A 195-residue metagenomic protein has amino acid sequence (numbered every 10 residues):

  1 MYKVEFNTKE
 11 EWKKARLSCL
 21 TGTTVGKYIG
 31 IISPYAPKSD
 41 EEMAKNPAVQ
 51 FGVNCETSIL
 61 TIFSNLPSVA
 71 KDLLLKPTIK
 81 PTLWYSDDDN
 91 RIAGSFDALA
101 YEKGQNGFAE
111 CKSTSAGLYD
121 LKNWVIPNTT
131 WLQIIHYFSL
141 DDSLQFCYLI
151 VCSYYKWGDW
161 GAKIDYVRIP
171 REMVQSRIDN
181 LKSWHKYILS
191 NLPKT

Functional and structural regions predicted by a protein language model:
M1-I62, L66: Charged, glycine-rich intrinsically disordered N-terminal tails and low-complexity linkers that flank
T8, T21-T24, T57, T61 (+5 more regions): Residue-identity detector for threonine
K13-G22, Y28, I32, W84-Y85 (+4 more regions): N-terminal/domain-start segments enriched in small and hydrophobic, helix-friendly residues, covering either
A70-P193: Nucleic-acid nuclease catalytic cores
